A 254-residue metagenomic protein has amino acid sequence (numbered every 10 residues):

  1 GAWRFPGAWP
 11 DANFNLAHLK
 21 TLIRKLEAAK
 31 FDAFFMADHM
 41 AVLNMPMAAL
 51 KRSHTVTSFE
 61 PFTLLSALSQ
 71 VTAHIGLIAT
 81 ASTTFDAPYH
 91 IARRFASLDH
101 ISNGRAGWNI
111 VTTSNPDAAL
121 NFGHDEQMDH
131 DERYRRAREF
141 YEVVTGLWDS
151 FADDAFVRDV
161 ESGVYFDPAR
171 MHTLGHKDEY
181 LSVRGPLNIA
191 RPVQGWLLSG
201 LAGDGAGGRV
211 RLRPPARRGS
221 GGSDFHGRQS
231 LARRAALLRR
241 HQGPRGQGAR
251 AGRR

Functional and structural regions predicted by a protein language model:
G1-V71, W196-L197, P214-P215: N-terminal beta1-alpha1-beta2 module of alpha/beta enzyme domains
W3-A8, A48-L50, G76-A81, R218-R228: Glycine- and acidic
D11-H18, T83-S97: Glycine-rich anion/phosphate-binding loops
L19-A29, F95-D99, L238, Q242-G248: Short amphipathic alpha-helices and their capping/turn segments at secondary-structure boundaries
E27-A28, L65-A73, D99-R105, G246-G252: Acidic (Asp/Glu)-rich catalytic clusters
F34-M36, I75-A81, G104-I110, L197-A202 (+2 more regions): Hydrophobic faces of well-ordered beta-strands that scaffold small-molecule active sites in alpha/beta enzyme cores
T57-L64, L68, I75-P88, M128-D131: Aromatic/His-enriched, Gly/Pro-containing loop or helix-boundary segments that lie immediately adjacent to catalytic
A87, A92-A216, L231, A235 (+1 more regions): Internal, glycine-rich beta/alpha segment that forms the wall or movable "lid" of small-molecule/cofactor binding
